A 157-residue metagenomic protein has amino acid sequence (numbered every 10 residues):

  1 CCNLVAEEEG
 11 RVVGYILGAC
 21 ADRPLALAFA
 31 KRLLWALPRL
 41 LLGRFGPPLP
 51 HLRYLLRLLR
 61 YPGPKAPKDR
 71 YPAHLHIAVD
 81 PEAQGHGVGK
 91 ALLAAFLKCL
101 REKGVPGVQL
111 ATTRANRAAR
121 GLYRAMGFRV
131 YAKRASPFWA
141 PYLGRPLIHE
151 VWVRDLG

Functional and structural regions predicted by a protein language model:
C1-V5, A21-A26: A short helix-loop-beta-strand connector motif used in the catalytic cores of GNAT acetyltransferases and, in some
R11-C20: Conserved beta-strand in the GNAT
L17-G18, A73, V88: Ligand-binding pocket scaffold of soluble enzyme catalytic domains
D22-H76, W139-P141: Conserved acyl-donor/pantetheine-binding loop and adjacent beta-alpha core of acyl/acetyltransferases and related
Y71, T113-R117, M126, S136-G157: C-terminal "cap" of GNAT-fold acetyltransferases
Y71-A73, L100-T113: Conserved GNAT acetyl-CoA-binding A-motif
H76-V79, G85-E102, G121-A125: Conserved acetyl-CoA-binding loop-helix of GNAT-fold acetyltransferases
